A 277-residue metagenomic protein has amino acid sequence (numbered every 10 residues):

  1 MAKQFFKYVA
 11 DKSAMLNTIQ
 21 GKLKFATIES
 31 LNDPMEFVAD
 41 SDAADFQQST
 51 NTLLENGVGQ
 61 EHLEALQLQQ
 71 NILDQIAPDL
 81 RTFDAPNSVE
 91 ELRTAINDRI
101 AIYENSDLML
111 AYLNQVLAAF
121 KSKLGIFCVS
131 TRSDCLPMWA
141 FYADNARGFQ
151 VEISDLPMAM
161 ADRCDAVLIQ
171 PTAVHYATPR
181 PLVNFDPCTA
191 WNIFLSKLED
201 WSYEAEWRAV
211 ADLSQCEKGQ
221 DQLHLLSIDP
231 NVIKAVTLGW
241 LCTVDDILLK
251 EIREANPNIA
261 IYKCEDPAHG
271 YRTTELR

Functional and structural regions predicted by a protein language model:
M1-R277: Partner-binding and oligomerization surfaces adjacent to conserved cores of proteins that assemble macromolecular
